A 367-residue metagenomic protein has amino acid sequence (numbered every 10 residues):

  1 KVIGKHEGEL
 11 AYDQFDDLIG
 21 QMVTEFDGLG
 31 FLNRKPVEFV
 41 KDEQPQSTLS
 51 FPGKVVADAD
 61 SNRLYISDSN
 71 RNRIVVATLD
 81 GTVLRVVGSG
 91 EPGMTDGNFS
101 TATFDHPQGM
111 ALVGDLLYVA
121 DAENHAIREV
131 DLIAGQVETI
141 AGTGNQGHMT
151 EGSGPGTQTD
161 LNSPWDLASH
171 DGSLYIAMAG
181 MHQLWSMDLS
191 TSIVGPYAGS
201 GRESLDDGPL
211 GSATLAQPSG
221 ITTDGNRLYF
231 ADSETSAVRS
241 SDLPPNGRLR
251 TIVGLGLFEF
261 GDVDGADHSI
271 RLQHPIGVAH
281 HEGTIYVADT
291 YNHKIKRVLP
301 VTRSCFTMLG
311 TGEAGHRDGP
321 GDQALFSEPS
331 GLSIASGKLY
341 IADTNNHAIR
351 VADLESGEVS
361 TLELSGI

Functional and structural regions predicted by a protein language model:
V2-K54: Thiol-/selenol-based redox modules, centered on thioredoxin-like and closely related oxidoreductase domains
L32-G53, G81-Q108, Q136-S163, I193-S219 (+3 more regions): Gly/Pro-rich loop segments of beta-rich domains
E43-R73: Beta-strand-rich domains and repeat architectures in extracellular enzymes and scaffolds, especially beta-propellers
A57-S61, L112-G114, S169-G172, T223-G225 (+2 more regions): Residue-level detector of Asp-centered blade-edge/turn motifs that repeat once per structural unit in beta-propeller
D58, L64-N70, V119-E123, I176-G180 (+3 more regions): Conserved beta-strand positions in repeat-built beta-propeller and related beta-rich domains
N72-V75, H125-R128, Q136, H182-W185 (+3 more regions): A short loop-to-beta-strand structural motif that recurs across blades of beta-propeller domains
Y291, S330-I367: Blade-level signature of beta-propeller repeat domains, shared across WD40, Kelch, NHL, RCC1 and BNR/Asp-box propellers
